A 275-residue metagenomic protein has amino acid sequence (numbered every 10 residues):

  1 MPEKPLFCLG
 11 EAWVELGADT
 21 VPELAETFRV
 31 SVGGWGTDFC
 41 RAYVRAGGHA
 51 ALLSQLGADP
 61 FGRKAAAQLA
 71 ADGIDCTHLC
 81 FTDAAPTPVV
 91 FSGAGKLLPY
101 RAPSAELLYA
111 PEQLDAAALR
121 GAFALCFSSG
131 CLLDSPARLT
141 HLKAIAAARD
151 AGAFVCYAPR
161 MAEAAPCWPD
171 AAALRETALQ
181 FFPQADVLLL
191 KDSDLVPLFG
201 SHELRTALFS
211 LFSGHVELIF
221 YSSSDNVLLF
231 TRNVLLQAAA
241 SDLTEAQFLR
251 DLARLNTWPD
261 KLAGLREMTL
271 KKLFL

Functional and structural regions predicted by a protein language model:
M1-I74, L270, F274-L275: Glycine-rich phosphate/adenosyl-contacting loop at the front of the ribokinase-like
L24-G33, L208, L235-D242: Short pre-catalytic strand/loop immediately N-terminal to key active-site residues, enriched for Gly-Thr
R41, G48, A239-L262: Short, small-residue alpha-helix embedded
H49-S129: Conserved N-terminal subdomain of the carbohydrate kinase-like
A102, G130, R160-A164, S193 (+1 more regions): Active-site beta-loop-alpha junctions enriched in small/polar residues
T140-A151, E176-Q184: Catalytic-core regions built around general acid/base machinery
A148-F154, S213-L218: A short helix->loop->beta-strand "cap" motif at the edges of active sites that frequently abuts
A165-L236, L255, P259-M268: Conserved phosphate/ATP/ADP-binding segment of small-molecule kinases
